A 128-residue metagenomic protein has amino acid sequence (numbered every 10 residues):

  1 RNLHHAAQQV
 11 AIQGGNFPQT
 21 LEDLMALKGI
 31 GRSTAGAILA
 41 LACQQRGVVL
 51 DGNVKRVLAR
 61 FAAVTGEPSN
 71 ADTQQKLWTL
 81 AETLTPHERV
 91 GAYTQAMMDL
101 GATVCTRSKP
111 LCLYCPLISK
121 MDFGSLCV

Functional and structural regions predicted by a protein language model:
R1-C127: Catalytic cores of DNA base-excision repair glycosylases
